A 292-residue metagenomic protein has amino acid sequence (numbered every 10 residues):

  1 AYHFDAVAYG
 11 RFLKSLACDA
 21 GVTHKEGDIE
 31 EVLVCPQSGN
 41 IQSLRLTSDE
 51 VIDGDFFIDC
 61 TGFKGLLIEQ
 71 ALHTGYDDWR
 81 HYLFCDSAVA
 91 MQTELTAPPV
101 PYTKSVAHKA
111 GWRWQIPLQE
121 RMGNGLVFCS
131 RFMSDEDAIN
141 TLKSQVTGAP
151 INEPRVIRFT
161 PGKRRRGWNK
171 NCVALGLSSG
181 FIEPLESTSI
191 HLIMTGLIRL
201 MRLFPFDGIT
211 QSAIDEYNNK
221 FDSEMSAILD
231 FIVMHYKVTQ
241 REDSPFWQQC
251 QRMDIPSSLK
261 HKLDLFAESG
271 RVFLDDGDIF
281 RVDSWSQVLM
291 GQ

Functional and structural regions predicted by a protein language model:
Y2-V146, L197: Predominantly flavin-linked oxidoreductase catalytic cores and closely associated redox partners
P36, P98-P101, P117, P150 (+5 more regions): Proline-rich intrinsically disordered, low-complexity coils
R80, R113-Q115, N169, Q248 (+1 more regions): Short linear interaction motif-like sites in intrinsically disordered regions of transcription factors
Q119, F128-T239: FAD/FMN-dependent oxidoreductases across multiple families
R202-Q292: Long, low-complexity C-terminal extensions of enzymes
